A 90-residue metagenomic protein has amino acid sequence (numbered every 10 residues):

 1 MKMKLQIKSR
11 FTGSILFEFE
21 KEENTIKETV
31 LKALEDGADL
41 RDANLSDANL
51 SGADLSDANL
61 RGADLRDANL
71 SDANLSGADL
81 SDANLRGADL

Functional and structural regions predicted by a protein language model:
M1-N84, D89: Extended, small-residue-rich solenoid/repeat segments and analogous flexible loops that form exposed scaffolds
